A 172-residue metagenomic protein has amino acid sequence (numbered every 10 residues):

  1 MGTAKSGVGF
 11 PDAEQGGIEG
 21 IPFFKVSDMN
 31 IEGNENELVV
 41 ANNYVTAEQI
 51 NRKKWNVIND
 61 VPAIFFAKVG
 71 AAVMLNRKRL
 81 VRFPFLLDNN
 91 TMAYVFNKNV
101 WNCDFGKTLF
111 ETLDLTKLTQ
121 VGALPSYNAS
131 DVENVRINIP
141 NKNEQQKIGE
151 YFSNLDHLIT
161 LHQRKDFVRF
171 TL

Functional and structural regions predicted by a protein language model:
M1-V8, A13, G20: Non-catalytic DNA-recognition/assembly elements of restriction-modification systems
T3-A4, D28-I31: Acidic glycine-/aspartate-rich tracts in secreted/extracellular proteins
F10, R52-K53, V121: Short, solvent-exposed loop/turn positions at domain surfaces that link secondary-structure elements or cap domain
A13-Q15, N89, T108-I137: Specificity-determining recognition surfaces
K25-S27, N42-F110: A short beta-sheet element
E32-V45: Short, basic/aromatic beta-hairpin or loop at an interaction surface
M92-V100, L115-K117, S130-G149: Proline-centric
R136-L172: Amphipathic alpha-helical coiled-coil/heptad-repeat segments
